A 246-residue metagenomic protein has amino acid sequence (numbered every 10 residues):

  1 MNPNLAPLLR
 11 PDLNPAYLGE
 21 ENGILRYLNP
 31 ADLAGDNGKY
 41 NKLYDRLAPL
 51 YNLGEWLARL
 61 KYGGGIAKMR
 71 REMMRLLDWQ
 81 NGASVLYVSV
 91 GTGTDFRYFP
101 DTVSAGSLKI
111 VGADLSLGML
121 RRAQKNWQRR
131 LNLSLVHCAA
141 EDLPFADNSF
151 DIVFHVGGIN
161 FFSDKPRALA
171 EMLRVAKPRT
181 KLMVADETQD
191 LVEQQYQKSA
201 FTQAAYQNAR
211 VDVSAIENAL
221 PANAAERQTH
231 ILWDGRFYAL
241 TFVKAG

Functional and structural regions predicted by a protein language model:
M1-P30: N-terminal accessory segments
E21-W79, T94-Y98, M119-R122, N126 (+1 more regions): Conserved class I S-adenosyl-L-methionine
S84-D142: Class I SAM-dependent methyltransferase SAM/SAH-binding core
D114-L115, D164, E187: Short beta->alpha hinge that forms the Motif I/post-I loop of the SAM-binding pocket
E141-I152: A short acidic, Gly/Pro-enriched loop at the edge of an enzyme's catalytic core that lines a small-molecule cofactor
I152-D164: A short SAM/SAH-binding and catalytic strip from SAM-dependent methyltransferases
P166-P178: A short glycine-rich, Lys/Arg-flanked "PGG" loop and its adjoining helix->strand segment in the class I
T180-T241: C-terminal alpha-helical "lid/dimerization" subdomain adjacent to the S-adenosyl-L-methionine
